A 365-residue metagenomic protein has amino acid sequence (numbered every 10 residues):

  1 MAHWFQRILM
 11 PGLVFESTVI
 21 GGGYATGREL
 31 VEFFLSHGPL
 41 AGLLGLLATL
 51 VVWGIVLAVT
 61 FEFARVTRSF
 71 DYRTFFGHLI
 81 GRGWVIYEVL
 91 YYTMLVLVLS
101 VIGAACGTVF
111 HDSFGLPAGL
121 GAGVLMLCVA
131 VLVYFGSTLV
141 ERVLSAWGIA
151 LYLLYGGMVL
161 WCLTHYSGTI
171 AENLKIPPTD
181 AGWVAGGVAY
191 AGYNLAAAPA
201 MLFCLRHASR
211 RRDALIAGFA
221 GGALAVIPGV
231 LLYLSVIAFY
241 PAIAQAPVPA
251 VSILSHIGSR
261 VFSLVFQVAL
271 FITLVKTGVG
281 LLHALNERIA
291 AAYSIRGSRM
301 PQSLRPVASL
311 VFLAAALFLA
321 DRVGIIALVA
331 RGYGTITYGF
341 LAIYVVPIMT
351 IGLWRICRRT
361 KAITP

Functional and structural regions predicted by a protein language model:
A2-R7, S36-G42, R65-M94, D112-A118 (+3 more regions): Transmembrane-helix boundary/entry motifs in multi-pass membrane transporters
W4-R7, F33-A58, I216, G222-V230 (+2 more regions): Extracellular loop-to-transmembrane helix junctions
Q6-A25, Y91-L95, L99, W161-S167 (+3 more regions): Hydrophobic, membrane-embedded alpha-helices of multi-pass small-molecule transporters
M10-E16, L43-V51, I86-V96, D112-G136 (+5 more regions): Transmembrane alpha-helical segments of multi-pass small-molecule transport proteins
F15, L47-R73, S235: Juxtamembrane transmembrane-helix boundary signature
G22, Y92, V96, V129 (+3 more regions): Hydrophobic alpha-helical segments and their helix-loop junctions in multi-pass secondary transporters
E62, V66, I102-S113, M126-W147 (+2 more regions): Membrane-water interface regions at transmembrane-helix termini and the short interhelical loops of multi-pass membrane
R73-L79, I102-A122, R206-V226, L281-L310: Helix-loop-helix connectors at the membrane interface of multi-pass transporters/channels
